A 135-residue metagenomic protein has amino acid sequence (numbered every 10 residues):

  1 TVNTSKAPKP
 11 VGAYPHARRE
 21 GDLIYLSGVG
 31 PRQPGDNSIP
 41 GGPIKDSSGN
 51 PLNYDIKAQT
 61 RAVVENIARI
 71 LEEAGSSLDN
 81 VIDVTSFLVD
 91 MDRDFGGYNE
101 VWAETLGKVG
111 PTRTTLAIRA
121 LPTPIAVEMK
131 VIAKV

Functional and structural regions predicted by a protein language model:
T1-V135: Short, polar/acidic, helix-capping and beta-turn segments at strand->helix junctions that line the mouths
